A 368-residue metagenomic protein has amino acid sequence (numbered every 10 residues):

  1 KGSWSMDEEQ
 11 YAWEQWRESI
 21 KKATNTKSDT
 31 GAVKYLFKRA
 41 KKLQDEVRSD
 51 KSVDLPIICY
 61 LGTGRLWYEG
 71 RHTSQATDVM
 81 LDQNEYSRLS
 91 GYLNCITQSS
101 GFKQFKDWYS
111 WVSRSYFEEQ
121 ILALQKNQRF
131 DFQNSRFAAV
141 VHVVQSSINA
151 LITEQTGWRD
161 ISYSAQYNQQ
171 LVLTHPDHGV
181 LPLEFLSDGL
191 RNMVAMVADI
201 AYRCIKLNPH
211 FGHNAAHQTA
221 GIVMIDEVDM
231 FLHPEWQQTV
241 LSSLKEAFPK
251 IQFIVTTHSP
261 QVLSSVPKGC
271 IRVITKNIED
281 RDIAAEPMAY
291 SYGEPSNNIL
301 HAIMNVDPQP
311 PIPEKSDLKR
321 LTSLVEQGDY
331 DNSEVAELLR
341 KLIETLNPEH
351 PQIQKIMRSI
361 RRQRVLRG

Functional and structural regions predicted by a protein language model:
K1-W108, T153, R320, E344-G368: P-loop NTPase switch/coupling surface
G2-E9, I152, L173-D177, K276-I278: Short acidic, glycine-rich loop/turn motifs
A40, D54, F137-Q145, Y292-S296 (+1 more regions): A structural signal for well-ordered alpha-helical scaffolds and beta->alpha junctions
S49-V53, M288-G368: Acidic, Mg2+-coordinating catalytic modules of nucleic-acid enzymes
Y60, H142-L151, S243, R320: Amphipathic alpha-helical segments that form well-ordered structural scaffolds and often line/cohere around active
W67-R71, S100-K106, S113-F117, L232 (+1 more regions): Short catalytic/ligand-binding loop motif for oxyanion handling, primarily in non-cytosolic enzymes, centered on
R88-Q218: Extended helical coiled-coil dimerization/tether regions that scaffold and oligomerize large DNA-maintenance assemblies
Y163-P313: Switch/communication elements of ASCE P-loop NTPase nucleotide-binding domains
